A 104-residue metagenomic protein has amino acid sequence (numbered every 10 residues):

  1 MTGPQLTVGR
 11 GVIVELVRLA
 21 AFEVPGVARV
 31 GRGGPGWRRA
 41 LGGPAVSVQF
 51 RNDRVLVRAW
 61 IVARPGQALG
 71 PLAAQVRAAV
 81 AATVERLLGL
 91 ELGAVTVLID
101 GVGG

Functional and structural regions predicted by a protein language model:
M1-G70, A74, R86, L90-G104: Contiguous, often N-terminal, cationic amphipathic patches that form binding interfaces
